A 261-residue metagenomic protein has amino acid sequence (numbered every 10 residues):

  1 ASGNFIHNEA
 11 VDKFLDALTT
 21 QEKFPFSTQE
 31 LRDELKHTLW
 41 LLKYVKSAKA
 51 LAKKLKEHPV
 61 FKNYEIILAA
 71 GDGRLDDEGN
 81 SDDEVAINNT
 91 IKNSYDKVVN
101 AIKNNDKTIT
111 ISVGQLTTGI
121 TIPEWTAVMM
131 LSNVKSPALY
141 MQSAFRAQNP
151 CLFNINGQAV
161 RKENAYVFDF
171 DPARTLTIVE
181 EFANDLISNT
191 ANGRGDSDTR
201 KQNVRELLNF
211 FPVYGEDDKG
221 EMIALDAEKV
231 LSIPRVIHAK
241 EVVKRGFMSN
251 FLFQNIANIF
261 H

Functional and structural regions predicted by a protein language model:
A1-S112: Conserved C-terminal RecA-like helicase domain
G3, S27-Q29, V99-N100, N105 (+7 more regions): Generic structural signal for short, flexible, solvent-exposed coil/loop and linker residues
F5, F14, F24-F26, F61 (+9 more regions): Phenylalanine-focused residue identity feature
E9, E22, E30, E34 (+12 more regions): Glutamate identity and glutamate-enriched acidic tracts
L39-L41, M130, D169, I223: A structural signal for short, well-ordered beta-strand segments and their strand-loop junctions that often border
L55, A147, F211-Y214: Alpha-helix boundary/capping residues
E65-G195: Conserved RecA-like P-loop NTPase helicase motor core
D171-H261: Long, largely alpha-helical accessory region at the distal end of helicase-like NTP-driven motors
